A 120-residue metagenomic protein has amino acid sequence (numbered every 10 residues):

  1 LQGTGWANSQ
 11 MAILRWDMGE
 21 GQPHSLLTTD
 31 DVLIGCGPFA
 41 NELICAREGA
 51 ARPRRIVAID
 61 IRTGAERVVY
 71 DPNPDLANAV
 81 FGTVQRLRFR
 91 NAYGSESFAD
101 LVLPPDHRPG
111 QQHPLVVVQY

Functional and structural regions predicted by a protein language model:
G3-T4, R47: Recurrent small/Gly-Pro-centered beta-turn motifs in extracellular repeat architectures
Q10-W16, G21-Q111: Non-catalytic accessory segments flanking enzyme active sites
H113-L115: Charged active-site motifs of nucleotide-sugar-dependent glycosyltransferases
